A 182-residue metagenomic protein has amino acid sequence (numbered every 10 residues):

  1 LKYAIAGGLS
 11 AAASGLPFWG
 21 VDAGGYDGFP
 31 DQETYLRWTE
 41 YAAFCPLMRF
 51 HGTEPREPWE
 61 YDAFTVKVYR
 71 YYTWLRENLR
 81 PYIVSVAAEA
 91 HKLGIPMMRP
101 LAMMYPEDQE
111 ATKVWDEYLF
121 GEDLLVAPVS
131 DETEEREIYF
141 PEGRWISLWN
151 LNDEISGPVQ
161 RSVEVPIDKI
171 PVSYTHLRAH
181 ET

Functional and structural regions predicted by a protein language model:
L1-Y174: Catalytic-domain carbohydrate-binding cleft regions of carbohydrate-active enzymes
T175-T182: Conserved small/polar residues in nucleotide/adenosyl-binding loops
